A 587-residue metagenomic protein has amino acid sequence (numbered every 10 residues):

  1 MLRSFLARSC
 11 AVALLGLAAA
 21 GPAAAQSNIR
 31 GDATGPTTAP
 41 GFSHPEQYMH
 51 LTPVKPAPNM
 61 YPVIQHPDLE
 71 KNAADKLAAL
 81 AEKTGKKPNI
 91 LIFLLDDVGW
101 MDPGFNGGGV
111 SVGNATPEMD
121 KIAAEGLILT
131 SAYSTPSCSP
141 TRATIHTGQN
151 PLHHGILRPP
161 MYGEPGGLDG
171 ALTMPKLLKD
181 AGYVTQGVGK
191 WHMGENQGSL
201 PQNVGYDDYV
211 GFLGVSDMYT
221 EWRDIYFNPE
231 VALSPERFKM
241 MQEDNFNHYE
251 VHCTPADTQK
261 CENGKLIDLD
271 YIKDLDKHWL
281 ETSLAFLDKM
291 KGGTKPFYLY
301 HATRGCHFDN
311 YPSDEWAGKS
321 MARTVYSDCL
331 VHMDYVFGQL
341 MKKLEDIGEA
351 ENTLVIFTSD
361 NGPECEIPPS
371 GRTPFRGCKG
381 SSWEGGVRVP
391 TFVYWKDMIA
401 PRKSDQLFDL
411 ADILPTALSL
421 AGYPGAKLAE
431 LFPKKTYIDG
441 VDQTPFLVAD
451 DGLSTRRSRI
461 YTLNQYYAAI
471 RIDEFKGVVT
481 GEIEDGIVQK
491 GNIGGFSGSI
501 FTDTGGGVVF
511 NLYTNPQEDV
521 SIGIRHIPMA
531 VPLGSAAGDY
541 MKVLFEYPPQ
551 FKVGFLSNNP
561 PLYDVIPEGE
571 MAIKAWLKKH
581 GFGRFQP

Functional and structural regions predicted by a protein language model:
M1-A11: Bacterial N-terminal signal peptides that target proteins for export
S9-A20: Bacterial N-terminal signal peptides
G21-A25: Sec/Tat signal peptide C-region and signal peptidase I cleavage site
Q26-T502, G507, L512, P516-K542 (+2 more regions): Formylglycine-dependent sulfatase
